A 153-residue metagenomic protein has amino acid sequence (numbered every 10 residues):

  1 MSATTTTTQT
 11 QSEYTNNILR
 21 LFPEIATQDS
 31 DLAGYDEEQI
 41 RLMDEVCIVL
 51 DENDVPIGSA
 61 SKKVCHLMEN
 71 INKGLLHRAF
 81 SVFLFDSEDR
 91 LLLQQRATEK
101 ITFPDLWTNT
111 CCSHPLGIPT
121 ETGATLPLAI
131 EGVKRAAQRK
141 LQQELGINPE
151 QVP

Functional and structural regions predicted by a protein language model:
M1-D44, I48: Eukaryotic N-terminal low-complexity, Ser/Thr- and Lys/Arg-rich leader segments that predominantly function as
S30-S81, S87: Acidic, metal-coordinating catalytic segment for phosphate/diphosphate chemistry, firing primarily on the Nudix
V64-I147: Conserved Nudix-box catalytic region and its N-terminal flanking loop in Nudix hydrolases and closely related
N148-P153: A short coil-to-beta-strand element that immediately follows conserved catalytic motifs
